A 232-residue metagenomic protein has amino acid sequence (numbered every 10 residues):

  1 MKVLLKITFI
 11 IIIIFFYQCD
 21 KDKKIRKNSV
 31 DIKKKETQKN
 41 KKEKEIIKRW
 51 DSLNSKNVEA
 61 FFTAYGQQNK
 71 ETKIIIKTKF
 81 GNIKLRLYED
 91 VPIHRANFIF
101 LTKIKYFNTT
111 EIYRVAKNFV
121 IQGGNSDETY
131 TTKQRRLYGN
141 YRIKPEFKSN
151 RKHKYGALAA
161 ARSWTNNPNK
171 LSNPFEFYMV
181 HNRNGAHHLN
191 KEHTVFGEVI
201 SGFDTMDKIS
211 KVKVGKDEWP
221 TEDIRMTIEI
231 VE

Functional and structural regions predicted by a protein language model:
M1-N28: Bacterial Sec-dependent N-terminal signal peptides
C19-E232: Cyclophilin-like peptidyl-prolyl cis-trans isomerases
